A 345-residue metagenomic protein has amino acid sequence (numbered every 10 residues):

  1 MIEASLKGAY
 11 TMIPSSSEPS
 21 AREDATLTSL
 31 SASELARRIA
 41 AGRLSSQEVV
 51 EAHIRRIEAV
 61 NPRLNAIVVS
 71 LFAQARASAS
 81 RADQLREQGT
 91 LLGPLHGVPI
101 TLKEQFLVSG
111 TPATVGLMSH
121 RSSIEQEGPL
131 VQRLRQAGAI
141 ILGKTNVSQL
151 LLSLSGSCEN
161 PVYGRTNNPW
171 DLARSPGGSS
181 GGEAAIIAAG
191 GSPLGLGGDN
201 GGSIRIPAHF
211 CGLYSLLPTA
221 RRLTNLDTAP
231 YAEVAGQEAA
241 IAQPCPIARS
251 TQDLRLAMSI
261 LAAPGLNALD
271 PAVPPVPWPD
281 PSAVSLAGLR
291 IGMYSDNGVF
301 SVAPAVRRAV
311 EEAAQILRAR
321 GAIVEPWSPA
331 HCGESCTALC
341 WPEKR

Functional and structural regions predicted by a protein language model:
M1-A77, A319-G321: An N-terminal boundary/leader segment
L30, S70, R174, G181 (+1 more regions): Residue-level signal for the nucleotide or nucleotide-sugar donor/cofactor binding architecture
L35-A41, S119-S122, A242-R249: Short, well-ordered beta-strand elements within core beta-sheets of diverse protein domains
R43, Q47-E51, E58-S123: N-terminal, positively charged, Ser/Thr/Ala/Gly-biased leader segments that form transit/presequence-like amphipathic
S46-V50, S80-D83, G128, P277-P279 (+1 more regions): Acyltransferase
L95-P244, Y294-D296: Short glycine/serine-rich loop/turn segments
N160, G164, C336-R345: Charged, often glycine-rich, active-site loop that binds/positions anionic groups
A189, L217-A313, H331: A short helix-breaking turn/cap at a secondary-structure junction
